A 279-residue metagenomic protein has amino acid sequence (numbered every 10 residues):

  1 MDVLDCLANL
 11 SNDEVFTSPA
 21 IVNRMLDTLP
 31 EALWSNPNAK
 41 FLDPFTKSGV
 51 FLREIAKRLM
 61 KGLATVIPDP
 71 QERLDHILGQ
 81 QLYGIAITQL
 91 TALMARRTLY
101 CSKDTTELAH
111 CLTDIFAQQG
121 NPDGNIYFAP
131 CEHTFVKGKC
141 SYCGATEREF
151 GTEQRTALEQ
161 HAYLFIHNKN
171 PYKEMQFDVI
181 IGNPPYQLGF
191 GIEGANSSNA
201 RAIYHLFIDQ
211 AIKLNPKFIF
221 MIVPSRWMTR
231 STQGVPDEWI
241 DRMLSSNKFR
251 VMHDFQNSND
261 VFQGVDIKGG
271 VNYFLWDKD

Functional and structural regions predicted by a protein language model:
M1-M252, N257-V261, G270, D277-D279: SAM-dependent methyltransferase catalytic region
